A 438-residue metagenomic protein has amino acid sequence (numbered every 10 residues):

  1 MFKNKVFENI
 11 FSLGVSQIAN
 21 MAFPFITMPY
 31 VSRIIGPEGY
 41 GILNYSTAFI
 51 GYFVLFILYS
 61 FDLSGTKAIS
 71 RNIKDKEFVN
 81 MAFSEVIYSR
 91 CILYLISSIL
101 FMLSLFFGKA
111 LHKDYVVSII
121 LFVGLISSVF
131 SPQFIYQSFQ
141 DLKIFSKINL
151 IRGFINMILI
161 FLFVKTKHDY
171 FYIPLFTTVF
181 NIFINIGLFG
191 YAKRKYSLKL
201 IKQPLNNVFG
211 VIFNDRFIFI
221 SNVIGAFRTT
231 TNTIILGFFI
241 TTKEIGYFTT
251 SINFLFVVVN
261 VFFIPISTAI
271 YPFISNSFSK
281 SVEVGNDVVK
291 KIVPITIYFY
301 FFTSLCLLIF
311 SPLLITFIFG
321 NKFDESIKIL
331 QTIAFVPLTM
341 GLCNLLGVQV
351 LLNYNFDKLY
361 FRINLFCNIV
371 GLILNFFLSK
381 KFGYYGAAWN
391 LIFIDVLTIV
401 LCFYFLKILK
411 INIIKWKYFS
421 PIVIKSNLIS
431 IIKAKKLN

Functional and structural regions predicted by a protein language model:
M1-V6, K143-S146, Y170-T177, I186-T229 (+2 more regions): Interhelical loop/hinge segments that connect adjacent transmembrane helices in multipass membrane
N4-D62, M157, R216-K243, N253 (+4 more regions): Signature of the first transmembrane helix
E8-N20, S46, G51, L55-L105 (+3 more regions): Membrane-water interface segments that mark the loop-to-transmembrane alpha-helix transition
Y45, Y115, F122, S146-Y196 (+2 more regions): Hydrophobic alpha-helical transmembrane segments
T47-L55, G225, F248-T268, P272 (+2 more regions): Transmembrane helix-bundle signature of multi-pass secondary active exporters and lipid flippases
L58-K74, S251, L255-V282, N286 (+1 more regions): Helix-loop junctions and terminal segments of transmembrane helices in multi-pass membrane transport/translocation
S104-L121, I309-T339, Y385: Interfacial segments at transmembrane-helix termini and the short loops linking adjacent helices
Y115, L125-N149, F335-I363: Membrane-interface junctions at transmembrane-helix termini in multi-pass inner-membrane proteins
